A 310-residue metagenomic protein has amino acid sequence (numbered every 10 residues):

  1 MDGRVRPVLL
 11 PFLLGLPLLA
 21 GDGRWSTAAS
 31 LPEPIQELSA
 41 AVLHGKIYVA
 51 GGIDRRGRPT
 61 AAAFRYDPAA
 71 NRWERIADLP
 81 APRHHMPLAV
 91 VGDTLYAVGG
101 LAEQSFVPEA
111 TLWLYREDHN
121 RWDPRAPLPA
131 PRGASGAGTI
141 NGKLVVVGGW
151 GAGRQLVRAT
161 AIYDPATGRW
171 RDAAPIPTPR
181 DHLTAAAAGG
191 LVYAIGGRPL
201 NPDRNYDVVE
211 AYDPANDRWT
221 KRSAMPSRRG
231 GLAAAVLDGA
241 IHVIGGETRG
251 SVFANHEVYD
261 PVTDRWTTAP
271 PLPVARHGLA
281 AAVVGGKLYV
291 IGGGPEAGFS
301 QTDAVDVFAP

Functional and structural regions predicted by a protein language model:
M1-L10: Bacterial N-terminal signal peptides that target proteins for export
F12-G21: Hydrophobic h-region of N-terminal signal peptides that target proteins for export in Gram-negative bacteria
A20-P310: Kelch-like beta-propeller repeat domains
